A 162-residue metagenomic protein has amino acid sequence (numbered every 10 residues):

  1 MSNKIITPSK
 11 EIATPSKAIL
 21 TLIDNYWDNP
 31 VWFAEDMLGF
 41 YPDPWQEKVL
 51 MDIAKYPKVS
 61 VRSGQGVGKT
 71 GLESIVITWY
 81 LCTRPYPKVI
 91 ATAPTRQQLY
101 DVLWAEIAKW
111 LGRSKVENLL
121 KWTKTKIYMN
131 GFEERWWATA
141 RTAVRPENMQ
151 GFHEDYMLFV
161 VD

Functional and structural regions predicted by a protein language model:
S2-D162: Phosphate/NTP-binding elements of NTP-utilizing enzymes
